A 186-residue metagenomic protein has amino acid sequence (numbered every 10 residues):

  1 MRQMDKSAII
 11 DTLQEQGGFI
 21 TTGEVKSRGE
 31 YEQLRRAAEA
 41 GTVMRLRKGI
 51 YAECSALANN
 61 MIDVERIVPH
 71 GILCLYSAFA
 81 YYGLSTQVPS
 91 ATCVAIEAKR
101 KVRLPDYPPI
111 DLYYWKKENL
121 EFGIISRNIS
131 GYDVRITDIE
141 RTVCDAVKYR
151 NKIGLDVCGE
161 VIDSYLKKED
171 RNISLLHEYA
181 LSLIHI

Functional and structural regions predicted by a protein language model:
M1-L73: Short beta-edge/loop segments at beta->alpha junctions of small alpha/beta modules that act as binding/recognition
A38, A56, R66-P69, K101 (+3 more regions): Extended, low-hydrophobicity, polar/charged segments
L57-N59, H70-G71, S85, K99-K101 (+1 more regions): Short, charged/polar surface micro-motifs in flexible loops or helix N-caps
L75-A98, V102: Ordered, amphipathic secondary-structure segments that act as subunit-interaction surfaces in large macromolecular
T86-P89, I153-L155, R171-N172: Short, structured loop/turn "capping" segments at alpha-beta junctions
T92-I162: Conserved, surface-exposed functional patches that form binding/active-site neighborhoods
I184-I186: Conserved small/polar residues in nucleotide/adenosyl-binding loops
